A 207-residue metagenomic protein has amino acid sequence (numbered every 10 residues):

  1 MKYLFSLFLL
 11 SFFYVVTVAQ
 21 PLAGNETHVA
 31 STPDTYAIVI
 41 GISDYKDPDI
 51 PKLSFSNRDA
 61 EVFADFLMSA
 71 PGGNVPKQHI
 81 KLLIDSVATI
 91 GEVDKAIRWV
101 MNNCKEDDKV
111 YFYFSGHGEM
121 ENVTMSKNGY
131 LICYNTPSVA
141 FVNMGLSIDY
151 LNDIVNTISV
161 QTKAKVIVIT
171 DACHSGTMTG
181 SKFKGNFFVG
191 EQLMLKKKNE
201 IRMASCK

Functional and structural regions predicted by a protein language model:
M1-L4: Positively charged n-region of N-terminal signal peptides that target proteins for export
S6-V16: Bacterial N-terminal signal peptides
A19, A23, T27, D34 (+2 more regions): Caspase-like (clan CD) cysteine peptidase catalytic core
G41, I84, V166-K207: Active-site-proximal C-terminal subdomain of hydrolase catalytic domains
Y45-K52, P76, A140-F141: Short, solvent-exposed loop/turn elements at domain surfaces
K46-E61, D65: Glycine- and acidic-residue-enriched helix-capping/strand-helix junction motifs
V62-Q78: Signal peptide-proximal N-terminal region of secreted/periplasmic/extracellular or secretory-lumen proteins
I80-T89: Short beta->alpha junction loops
